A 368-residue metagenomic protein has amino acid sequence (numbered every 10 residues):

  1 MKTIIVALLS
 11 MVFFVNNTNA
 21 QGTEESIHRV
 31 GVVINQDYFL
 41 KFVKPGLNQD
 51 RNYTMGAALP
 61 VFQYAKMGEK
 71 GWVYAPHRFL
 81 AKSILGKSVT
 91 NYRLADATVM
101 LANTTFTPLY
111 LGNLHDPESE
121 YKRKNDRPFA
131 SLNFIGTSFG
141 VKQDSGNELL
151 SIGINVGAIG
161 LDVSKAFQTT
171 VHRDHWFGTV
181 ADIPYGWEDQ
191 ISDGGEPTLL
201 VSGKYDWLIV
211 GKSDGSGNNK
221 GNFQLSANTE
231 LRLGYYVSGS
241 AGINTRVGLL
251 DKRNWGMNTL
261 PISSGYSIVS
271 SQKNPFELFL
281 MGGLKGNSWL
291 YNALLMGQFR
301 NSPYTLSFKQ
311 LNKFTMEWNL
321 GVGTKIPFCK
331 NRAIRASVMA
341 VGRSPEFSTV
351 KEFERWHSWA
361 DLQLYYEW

Functional and structural regions predicted by a protein language model:
Q21-E69, L101, T107-L111, W289-L295 (+1 more regions): Short glycine/proline- and aromatic-enriched beta-strand/turn motifs that initiate or cap beta-hairpins
Q21-I27, A65-A95, K142-S151, W207-L225 (+2 more regions): Short loop/turn motifs that connect adjacent beta-strands in outer-membrane beta-barrel proteins
H28-Q36, A97-T105, I154-G160, G203 (+4 more regions): Transmembrane beta-barrel strands of outer-membrane/channel proteins
R29, L109-P117, N244, L249-W368: Outer membrane beta-barrel transmembrane domains
K44-P45, S119-N125, D182-D189, N228 (+2 more regions): Extracellular loop and loop/strand-boundary signature of outer-membrane beta-barrel proteins
R51-A57, F129-N133, L150, D193-L199 (+5 more regions): Residues that define the transmembrane beta-barrel architecture of outer-membrane proteins
A57-Q63, L101, I135-V141, V156 (+6 more regions): Residues on the lipid-exposed face of transmembrane beta-strands in outer-membrane beta-barrel proteins
R78-F167: Long, hydrophobic/aromatic-enriched structural stretches that serve as scaffold segments
